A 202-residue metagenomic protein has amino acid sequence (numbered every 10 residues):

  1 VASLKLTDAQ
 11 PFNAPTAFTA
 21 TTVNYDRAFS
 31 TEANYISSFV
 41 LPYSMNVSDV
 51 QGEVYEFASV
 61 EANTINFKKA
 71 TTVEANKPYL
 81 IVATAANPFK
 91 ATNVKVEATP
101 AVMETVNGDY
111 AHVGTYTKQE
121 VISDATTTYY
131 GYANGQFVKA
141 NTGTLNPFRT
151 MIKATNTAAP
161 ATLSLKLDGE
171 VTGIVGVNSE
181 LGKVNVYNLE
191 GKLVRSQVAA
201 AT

Functional and structural regions predicted by a protein language model:
V1-Q51, K68-T172: A short, polar beta-strand/turn micro-motif
S48-V60, V184-N188: Change to "...patches in solvent-exposed regions of secreted, membrane-anchored, or virion-exposed structural
T64-N66: N-terminal post-signal-peptidase region of extra-cytosolic proteins
E170-T202: C-terminal outer-membrane/trafficking sorting elements
